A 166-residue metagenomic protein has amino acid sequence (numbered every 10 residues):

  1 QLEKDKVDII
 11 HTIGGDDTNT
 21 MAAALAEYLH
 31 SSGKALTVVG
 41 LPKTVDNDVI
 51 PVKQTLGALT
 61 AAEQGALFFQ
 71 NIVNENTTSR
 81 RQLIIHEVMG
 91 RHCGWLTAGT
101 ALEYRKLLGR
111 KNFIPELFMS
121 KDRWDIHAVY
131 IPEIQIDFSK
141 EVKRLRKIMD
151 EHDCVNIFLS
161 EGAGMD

Functional and structural regions predicted by a protein language model:
Q1-I9, I13, T37-D46, G162-D166: A cross-family phosphate/adenosyl-ligand binding-site feature
D8, D16, D46-D48, E63 (+1 more regions): Acidic side chains
T12-I13, A22-A24, Y28-A35, T55-D166: Accessory alpha-helical/coil subdomains and C-terminal extensions that flank or cap enzyme catalytic cores
D16-T18, K43-D46, G90-C93: Short acidic/polar capping segments at secondary-structure boundaries
N19-T20, V39: An alpha-helix initiation/capping motif
K43-K53, R81: Gly-rich Lys/Arg/Thr-decorated short loops/hinges at beta-loop-alpha junctions or inter-strand turns that position
